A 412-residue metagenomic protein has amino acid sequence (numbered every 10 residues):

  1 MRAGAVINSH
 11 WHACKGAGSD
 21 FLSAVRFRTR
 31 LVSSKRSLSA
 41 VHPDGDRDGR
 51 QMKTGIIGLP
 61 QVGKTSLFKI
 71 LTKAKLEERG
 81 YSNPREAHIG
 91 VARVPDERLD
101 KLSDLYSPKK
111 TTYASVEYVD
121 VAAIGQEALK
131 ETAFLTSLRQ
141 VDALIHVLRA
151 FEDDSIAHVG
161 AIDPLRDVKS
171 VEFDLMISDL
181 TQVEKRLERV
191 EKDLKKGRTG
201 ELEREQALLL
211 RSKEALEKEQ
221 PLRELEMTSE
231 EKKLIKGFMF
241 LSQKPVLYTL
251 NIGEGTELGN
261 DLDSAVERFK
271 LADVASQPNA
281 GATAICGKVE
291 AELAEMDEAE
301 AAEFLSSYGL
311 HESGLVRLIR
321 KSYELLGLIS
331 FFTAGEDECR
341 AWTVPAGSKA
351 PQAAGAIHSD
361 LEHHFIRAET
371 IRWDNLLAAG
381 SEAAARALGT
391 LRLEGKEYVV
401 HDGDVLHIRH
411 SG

Functional and structural regions predicted by a protein language model:
M1-H10, C14: N-terminal chloroplast transit peptides
G4, G16-G18, G45, G49: Residue-identity detector for glycine
S34-I57, V62, F68, R189-H401 (+1 more regions): C-terminal-of-GTPase-core extension/linker across diverse P-loop GTPases
R36-T132, S137-R139, L144-H146: Conserved G1/Walker A P-loop phosphate-binding module
A74, R98-L99, A122-G125, R149-S155 (+5 more regions): Conserved nucleotide-binding/hydrolysis micro-motifs of P-loop NTPases
T132-R139, A143-M176: Conserved P-loop NTPase nucleotide-binding/switch module
A143-L148, V168-L175, Q182-E188, K244-N251 (+1 more regions): Conserved beta-strand/loop subsegment of P-loop NTPase cores
